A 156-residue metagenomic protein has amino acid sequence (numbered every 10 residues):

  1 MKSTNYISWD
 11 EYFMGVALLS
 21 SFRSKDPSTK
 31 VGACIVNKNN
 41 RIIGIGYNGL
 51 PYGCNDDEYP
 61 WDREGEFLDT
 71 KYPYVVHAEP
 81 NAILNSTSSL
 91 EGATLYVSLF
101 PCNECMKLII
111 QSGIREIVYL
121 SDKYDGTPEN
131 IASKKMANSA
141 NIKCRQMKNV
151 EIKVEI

Functional and structural regions predicted by a protein language model:
M1-I156: Zinc-dependent deaminase catalytic domain
